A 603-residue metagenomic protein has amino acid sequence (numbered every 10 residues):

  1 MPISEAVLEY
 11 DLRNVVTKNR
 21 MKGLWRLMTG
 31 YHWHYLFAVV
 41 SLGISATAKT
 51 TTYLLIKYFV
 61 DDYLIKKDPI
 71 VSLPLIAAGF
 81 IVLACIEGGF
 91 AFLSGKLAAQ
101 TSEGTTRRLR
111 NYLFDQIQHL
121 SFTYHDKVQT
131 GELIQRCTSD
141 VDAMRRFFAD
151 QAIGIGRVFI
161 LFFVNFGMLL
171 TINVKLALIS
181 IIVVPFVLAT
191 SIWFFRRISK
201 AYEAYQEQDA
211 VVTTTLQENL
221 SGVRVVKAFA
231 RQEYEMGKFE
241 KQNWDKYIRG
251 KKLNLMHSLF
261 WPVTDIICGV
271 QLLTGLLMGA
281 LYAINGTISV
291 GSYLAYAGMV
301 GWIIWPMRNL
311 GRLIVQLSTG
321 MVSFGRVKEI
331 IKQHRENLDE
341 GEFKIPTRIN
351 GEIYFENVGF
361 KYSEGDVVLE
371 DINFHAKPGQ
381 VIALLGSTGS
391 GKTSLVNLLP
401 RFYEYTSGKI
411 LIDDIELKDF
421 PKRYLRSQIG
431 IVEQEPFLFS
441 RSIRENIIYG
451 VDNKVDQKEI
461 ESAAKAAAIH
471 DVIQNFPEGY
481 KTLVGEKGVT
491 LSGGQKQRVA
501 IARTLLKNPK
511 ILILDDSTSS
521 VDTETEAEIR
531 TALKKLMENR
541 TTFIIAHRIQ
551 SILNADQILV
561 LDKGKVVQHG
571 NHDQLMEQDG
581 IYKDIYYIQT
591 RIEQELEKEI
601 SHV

Functional and structural regions predicted by a protein language model:
M1-A48, L64-A77, I86, S94-S102 (+9 more regions): Membrane-integrated ABC transporters
E9-T17, V40-S41, S45-D61, L83-T130 (+13 more regions): Juxtamembrane helix-loop junctions of ABC transporter transmembrane domains
W25, G30, F122-T123, S139-F148 (+8 more regions): An intracellular "coupling" helix at the cytosolic face of ABC transporter transmembrane type-1 domains
G30, H34-T47, F80-L83, D150-A204 (+1 more regions): Transmembrane helices of ABC transporter permease
K67-V71, M168-I182, K252-G325, I330-I331: Helix-loop-helix
I117, F239, V327, F355-N357: Conserved catalytic Walker-motif region of ABC-type ATPase nucleotide-binding domains
P346-V603: ABC-type nucleotide-binding domain
